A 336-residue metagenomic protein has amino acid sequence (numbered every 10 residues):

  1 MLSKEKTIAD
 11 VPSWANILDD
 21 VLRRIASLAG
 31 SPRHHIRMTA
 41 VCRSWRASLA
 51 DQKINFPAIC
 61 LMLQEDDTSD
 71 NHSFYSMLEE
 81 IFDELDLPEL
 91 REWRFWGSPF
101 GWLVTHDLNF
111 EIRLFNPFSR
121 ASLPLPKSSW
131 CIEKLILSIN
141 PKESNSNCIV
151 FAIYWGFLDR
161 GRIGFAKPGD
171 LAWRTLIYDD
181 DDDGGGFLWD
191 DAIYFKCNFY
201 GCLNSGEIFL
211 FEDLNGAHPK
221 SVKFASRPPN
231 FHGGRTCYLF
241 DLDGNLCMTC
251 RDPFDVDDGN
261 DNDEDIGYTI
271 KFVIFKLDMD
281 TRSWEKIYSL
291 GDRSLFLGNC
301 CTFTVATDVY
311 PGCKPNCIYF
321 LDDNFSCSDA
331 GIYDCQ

Functional and structural regions predicted by a protein language model:
M1-I17, R24: CRL adaptor-proximal regions
S3-K6, S76-L78, D190, V256-Q336: C-terminal closing repeat unit and adjoining cap/tail of repeat-based domains
S13-I17, I59-L63, G101-W102: Tryptophan-centric aromatic hotspots in well-structured domains and transmembrane helices
D19, R33-I54: Short helix-loop-helix/strand-helix junction enriched in hydrophobic and basic residues
D66-L87, D107, E111-A121: Beta-propeller domains
E89-D265, F272: A sequence/structural signal of beta-propeller blade repeats
